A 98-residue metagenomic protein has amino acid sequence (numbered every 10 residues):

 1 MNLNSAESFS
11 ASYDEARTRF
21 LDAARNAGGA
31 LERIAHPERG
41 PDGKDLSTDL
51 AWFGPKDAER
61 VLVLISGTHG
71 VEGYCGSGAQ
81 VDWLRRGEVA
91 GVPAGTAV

Functional and structural regions predicted by a protein language model:
M1-V98: Structured catalytic-domain cores with a bias toward divalent-metal coordination
